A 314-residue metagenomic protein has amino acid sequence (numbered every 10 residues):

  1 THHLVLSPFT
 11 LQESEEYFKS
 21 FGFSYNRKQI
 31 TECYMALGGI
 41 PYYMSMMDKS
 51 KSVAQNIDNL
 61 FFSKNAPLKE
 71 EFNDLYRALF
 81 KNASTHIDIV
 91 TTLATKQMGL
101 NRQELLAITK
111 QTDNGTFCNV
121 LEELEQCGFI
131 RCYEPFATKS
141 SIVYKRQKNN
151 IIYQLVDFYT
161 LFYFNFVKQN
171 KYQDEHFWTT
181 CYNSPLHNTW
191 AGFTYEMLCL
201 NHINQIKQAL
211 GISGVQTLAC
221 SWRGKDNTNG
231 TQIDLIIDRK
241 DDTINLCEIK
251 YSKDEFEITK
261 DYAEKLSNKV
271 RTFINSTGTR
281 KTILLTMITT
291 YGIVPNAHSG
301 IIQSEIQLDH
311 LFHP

Functional and structural regions predicted by a protein language model:
T1-P8, S304-D309: A short helix-turn-beta junction within AAA+ P-loop NTPase domains corresponding to the substrate/partner-engaging
H3-Q29: Conserved small helical "lid"/interfacial subdomain of P-loop NTPases
G22-L75: Amphipathic alpha-helical "lid/sensor" segments that cap RecA-like P-loop NTPase cores
N59-F61, F80, N101, Y133-V167: Short, cationic-aromatic polyanion-contact patches
K81-M98: Short amphipathic alpha-helical interface segments
K96-I108: Short acidic, hydrophobic short linear motifs in intrinsically disordered regions
K110-C132: Short amphipathic alpha-helical interaction segments
N149-P314: A cross-kingdom feature that marks ATP-driven nucleic-acid transaction machinery
